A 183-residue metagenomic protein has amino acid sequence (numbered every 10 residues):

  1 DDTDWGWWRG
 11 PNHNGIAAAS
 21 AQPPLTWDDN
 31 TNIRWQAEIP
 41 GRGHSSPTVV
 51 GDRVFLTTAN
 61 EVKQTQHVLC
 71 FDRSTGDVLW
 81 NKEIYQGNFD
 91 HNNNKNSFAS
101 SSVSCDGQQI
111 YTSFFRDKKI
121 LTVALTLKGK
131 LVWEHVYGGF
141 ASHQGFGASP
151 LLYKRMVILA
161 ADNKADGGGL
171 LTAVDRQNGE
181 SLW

Functional and structural regions predicted by a protein language model:
D1-W183: Noncatalytic, solvent-exposed loop/strand surfaces of beta-propeller-type extracellular/periplasmic domains
